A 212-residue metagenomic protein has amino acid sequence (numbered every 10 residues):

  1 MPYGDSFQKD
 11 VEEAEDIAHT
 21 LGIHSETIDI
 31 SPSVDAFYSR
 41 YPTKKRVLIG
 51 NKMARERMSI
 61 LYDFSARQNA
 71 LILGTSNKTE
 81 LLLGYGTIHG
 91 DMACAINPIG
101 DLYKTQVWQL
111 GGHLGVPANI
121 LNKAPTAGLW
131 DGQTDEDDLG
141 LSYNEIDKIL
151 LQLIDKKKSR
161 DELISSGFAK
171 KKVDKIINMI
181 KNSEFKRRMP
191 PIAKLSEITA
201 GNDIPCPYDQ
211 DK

Functional and structural regions predicted by a protein language model:
M1-G84, L163: ATP-dependent adenylation/nucleotidyltransferase module used to activate substrates
P2, P98, P117, P125 (+2 more regions): Proline-rich low-complexity regions
K9-E12, P32, E56-S59, L102-Q106 (+5 more regions): Conserved active-site and cofactor/substrate-binding residues in soluble primary-metabolism enzymes
V11, Y38-Y41, Y85-G86, D131-D135 (+1 more regions): Short secondary-structure transition/capping segments
H19, I49-R57, L71-K148, Q152: Catalytic subdomain that performs nucleotidyl-dependent activation
L21, R40, K44, F64-Q68 (+8 more regions): Change "in soluble alpha/beta enzymes" to "in soluble alpha/beta proteins
T27-P32, D101-W108, Y208-K212: Short C-terminal domain-edge/linker segments immediately following a structured domain
M92, Q133-K212: Peripheral terminal appendages
